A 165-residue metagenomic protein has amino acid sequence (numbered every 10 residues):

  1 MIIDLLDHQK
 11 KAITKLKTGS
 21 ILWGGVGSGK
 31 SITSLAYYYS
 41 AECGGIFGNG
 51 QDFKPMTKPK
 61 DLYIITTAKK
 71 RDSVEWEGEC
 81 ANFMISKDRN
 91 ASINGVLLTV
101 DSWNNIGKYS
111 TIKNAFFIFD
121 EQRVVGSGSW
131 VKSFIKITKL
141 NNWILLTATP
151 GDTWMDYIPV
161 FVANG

Functional and structural regions predicted by a protein language model:
M1-W23: Conserved pre-motif I regulatory segment
K17-L22, K60, N141-N142: Pre-Walker A (Motif I) flank of P-loop NTPase domains
L22, I64, L98-D101, F117 (+1 more regions): Hydrophobic positions in the central parallel beta-sheet of the AAA+
V26, S31-Y38, E42, I46-N82 (+1 more regions): Conserved Walker A/P-loop ATP-binding site and its immediately adjacent core in helicase/helicase-like ATPase domains
I32, A36-A41, A115-G165: Signature of the SF2 helicase/ATPase Hel1-core->accessory helical subdomain module
P55-T57, K108-T111, K136-L140: Conserved catalytic network of the ASCE P-loop NTPase/AAA+ motor domain
T66-K69, D101-N105, E121, L146-G151: A short beta-strand-to-loop transition that corresponds to the Sensor-1 phosphate-sensing loop of AAA+ P-loop ATPases
T67, E75, E79-N114: Inter-Walker segment of RecA-like/P-loop motor cores
